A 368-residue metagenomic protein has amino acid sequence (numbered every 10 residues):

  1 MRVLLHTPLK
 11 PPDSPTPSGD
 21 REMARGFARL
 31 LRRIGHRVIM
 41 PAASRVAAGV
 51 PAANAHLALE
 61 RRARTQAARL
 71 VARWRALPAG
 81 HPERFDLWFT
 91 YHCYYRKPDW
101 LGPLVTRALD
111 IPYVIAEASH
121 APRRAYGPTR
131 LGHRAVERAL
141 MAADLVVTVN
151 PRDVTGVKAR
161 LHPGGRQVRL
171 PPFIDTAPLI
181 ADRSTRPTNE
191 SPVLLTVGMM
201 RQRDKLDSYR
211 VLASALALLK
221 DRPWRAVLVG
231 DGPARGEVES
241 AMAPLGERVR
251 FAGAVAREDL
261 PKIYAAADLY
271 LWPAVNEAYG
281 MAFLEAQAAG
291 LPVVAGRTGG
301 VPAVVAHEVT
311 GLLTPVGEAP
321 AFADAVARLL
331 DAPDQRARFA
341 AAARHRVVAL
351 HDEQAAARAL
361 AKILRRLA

Functional and structural regions predicted by a protein language model:
T129-V146: Membrane-proximal helix-turn-helix segments that form the acceptor-binding/catalytic region of lipid-linked
R152, F173: Carbohydrate-associated surface elements
P187-D207, A213-L216, V227: Conserved donor-binding/catalytic core segment of Leloir-type glycosyltransferases
G236-E258: Nucleotide-activated donor-binding/catalytic signature segment of Leloir-type glycosyltransferases, i.e., the conserved
A254-V255, K262-A267: Short alpha-helical donor nucleotide-sugar binding micro-motif in glycosyltransferases
V275: Aromatic "clamp/platform" in nucleotide-sugar-dependent glycosyltransferases that forms part of the donor/acceptor
P292-A295, V305: Short hydrophobic beta-strand element within catalytic cores of glycosyltransferases and related nucleotide-activated
H307-E308, L312-A319, R328-D334: Conserved acidic donor-binding segment of nucleotide-sugar-dependent glycosyltransferases
